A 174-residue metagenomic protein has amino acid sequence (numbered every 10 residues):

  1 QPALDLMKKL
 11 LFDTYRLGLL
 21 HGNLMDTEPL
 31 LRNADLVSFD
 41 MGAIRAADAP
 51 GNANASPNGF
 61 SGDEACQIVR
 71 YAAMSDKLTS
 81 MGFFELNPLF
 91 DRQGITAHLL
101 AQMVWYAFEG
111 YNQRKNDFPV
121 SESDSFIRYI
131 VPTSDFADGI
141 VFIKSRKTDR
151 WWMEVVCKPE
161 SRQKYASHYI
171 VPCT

Functional and structural regions predicted by a protein language model:
Q1-A3: Mid-sequence, gly/pro-rich, charge-dense loop/helix-turn segments that line enzyme active sites
L6-K9, D13-T174: Catalytic cores of soluble, metal-dependent hydrolases
